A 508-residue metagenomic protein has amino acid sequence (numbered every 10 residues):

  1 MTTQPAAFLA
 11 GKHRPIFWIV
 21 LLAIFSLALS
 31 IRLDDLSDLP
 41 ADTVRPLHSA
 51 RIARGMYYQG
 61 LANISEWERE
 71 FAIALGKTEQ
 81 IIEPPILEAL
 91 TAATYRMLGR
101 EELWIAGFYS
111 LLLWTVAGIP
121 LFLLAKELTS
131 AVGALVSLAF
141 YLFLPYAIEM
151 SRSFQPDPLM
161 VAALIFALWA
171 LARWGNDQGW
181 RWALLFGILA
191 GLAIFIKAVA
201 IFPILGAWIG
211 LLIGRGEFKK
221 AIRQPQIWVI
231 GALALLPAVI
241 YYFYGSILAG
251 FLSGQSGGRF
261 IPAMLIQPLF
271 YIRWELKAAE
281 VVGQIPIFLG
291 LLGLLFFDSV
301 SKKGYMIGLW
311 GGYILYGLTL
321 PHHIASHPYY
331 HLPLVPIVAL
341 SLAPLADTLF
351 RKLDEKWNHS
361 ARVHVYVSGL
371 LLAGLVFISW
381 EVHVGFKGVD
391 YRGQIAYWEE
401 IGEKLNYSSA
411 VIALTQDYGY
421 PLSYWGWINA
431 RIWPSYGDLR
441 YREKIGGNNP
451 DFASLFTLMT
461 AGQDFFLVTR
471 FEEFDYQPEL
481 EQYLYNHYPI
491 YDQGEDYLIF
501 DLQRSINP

Functional and structural regions predicted by a protein language model:
M1-R32, K126, P225-L233: Start-transfer (signal-anchor) and selected internal transmembrane alpha helices of multi-pass inner/ER membrane
A28, S137-L142, A190, I194 (+1 more regions): Short helix- or helix-capping micro-motifs that position conserved polar/aromatic residues at function-defining sites
L29-L33, A200, L345-F350, A361-R392 (+1 more regions): Transmembrane alpha-helical segments
H48-Q59, L192, P203-G304, L309 (+2 more regions): Transmembrane-lumen/periplasm boundary regions of multi-pass, lipid-linked membrane glycan transferases
I105-L128, F166, A170: Transmembrane-helix motifs of polytopic, lipid-linked glycan transferases
K126-V132, A167-A183, A193, F297: Membrane-interface transmembrane helices that cradle and orient dolichyl/undecaprenyl
E149-L159: Short acidic/glycine- and proline-prone juxtamembrane loop motifs at membrane-interface regions of multi-pass membrane
E403-R440, Q463-F474: Short periplasmic/luminal acceptor-recognition loop of GT-C membrane glycosyltransferases, typified by
